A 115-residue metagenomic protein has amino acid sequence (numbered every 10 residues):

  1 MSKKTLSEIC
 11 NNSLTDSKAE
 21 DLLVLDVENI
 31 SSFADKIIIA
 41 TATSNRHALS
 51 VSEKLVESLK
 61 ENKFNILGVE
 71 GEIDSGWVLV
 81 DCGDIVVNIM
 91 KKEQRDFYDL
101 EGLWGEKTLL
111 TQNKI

Functional and structural regions predicted by a protein language model:
M1-F33, N45-V78, K92-Q94, W104-I115: Polybasic/polar functional segments that serve as interface/processing modules
D35, D84: Conserved acidic residues
I39-A42: Short hydrophobic/aromatic beta-strand micro-patches that form the beta-sheet surface supporting nucleotide- or nucleic
V80-C82: Active-site beta-strand termini and strand-to-loop segments that position acidic
D99-G102: A charged, well-structured terminal subsegment
